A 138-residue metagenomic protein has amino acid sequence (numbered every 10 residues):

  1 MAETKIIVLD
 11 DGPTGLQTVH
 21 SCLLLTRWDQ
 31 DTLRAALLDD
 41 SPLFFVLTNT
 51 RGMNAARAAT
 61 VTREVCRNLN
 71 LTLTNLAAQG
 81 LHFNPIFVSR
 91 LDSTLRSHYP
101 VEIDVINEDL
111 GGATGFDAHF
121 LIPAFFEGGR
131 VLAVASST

Functional and structural regions predicted by a protein language model:
A2-I6, Q17-H20, T32-F44, M53-F87 (+1 more regions): Cap/lid and interdomain-hinge subdomains that line or gate substrate/regulatory clefts in soluble alpha/beta enzymes
D11: Globin-like tetrapyrrole-binding proteins
T14: Active-site-adjacent helix-turn-beta-strand microarchitecture at beta-sheet edges that either contains or buttresses
C22-L25: Active-site regions of enzymes building and remodeling cell-envelope glycoconjugates
